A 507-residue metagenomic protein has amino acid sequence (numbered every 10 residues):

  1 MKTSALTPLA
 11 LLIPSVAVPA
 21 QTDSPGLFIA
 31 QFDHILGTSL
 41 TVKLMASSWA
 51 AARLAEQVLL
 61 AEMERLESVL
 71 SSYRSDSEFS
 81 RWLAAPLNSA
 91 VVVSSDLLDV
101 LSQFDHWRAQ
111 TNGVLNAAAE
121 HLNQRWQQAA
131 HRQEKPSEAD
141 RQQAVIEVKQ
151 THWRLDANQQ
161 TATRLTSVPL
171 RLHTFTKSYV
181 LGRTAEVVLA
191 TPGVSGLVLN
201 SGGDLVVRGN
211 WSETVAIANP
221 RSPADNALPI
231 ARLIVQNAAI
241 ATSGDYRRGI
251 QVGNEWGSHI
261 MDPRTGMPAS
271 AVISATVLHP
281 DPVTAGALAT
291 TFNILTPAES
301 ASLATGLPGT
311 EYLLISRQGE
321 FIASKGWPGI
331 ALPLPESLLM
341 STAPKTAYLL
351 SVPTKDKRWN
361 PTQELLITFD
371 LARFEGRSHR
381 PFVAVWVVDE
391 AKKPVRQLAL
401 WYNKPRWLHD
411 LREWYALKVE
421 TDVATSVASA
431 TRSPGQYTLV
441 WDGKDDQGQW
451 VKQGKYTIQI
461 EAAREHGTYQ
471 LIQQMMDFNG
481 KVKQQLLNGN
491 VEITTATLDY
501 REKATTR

Functional and structural regions predicted by a protein language model:
K2, P19-P353: Mature catalytic core of soluble alpha/beta enzymes
K2-V18: Gram-negative bacterial Sec-dependent N-terminal signal peptides
S39, S212, E364, R380-A384 (+1 more regions): Exposed beta-strand and adjacent loop surfaces of beta-rich binding modules that mediate intermolecular recognition
N112, T296, K452-Q453, E465 (+2 more regions): Short, compositionally simple motifs enriched in small residues
Y348-R396, G467-R507: Primarily secretory-pathway and cell-envelope proteins
R406-Q447: Glycine-centered tight-turn motifs at strand-turn-strand junctions
A430-P434, D446-V451, A463-L471: Short acidic/polar inter-strand loop motif in beta-rich domains
Y437-L439, W450-E461: A short tyrosine-centered beta-strand micro-motif
